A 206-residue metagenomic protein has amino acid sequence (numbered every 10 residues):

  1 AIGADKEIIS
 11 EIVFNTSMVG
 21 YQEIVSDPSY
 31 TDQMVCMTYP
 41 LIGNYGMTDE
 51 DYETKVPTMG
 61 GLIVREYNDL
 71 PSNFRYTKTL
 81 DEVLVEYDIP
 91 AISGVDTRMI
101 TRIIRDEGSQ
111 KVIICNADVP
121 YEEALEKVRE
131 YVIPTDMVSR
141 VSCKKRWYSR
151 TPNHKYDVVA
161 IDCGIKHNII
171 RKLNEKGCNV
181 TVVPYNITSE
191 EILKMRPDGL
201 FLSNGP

Functional and structural regions predicted by a protein language model:
A1-E190, K194-R196: RNA-binding accessory domains that recognize and position tRNA/RNA substrates
F201-P206: Short glycine/threonine-rich loop/turn motifs
